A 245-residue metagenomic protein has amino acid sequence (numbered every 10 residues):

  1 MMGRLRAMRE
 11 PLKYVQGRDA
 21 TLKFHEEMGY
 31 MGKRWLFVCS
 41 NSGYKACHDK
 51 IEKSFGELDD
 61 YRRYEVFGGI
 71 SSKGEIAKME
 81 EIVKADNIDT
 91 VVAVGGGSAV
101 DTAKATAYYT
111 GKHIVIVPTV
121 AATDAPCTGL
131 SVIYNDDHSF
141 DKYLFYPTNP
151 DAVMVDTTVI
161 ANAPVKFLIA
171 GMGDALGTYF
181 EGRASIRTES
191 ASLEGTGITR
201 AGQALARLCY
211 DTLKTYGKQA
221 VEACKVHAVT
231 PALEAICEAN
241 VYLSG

Functional and structural regions predicted by a protein language model:
M1-T90: ATP/NTP phosphate-donor binding region
L12, Y108-L205: A glycine/threonine-rich phosphate-anchoring loop and its flanking beta-alpha core in nucleotide/phosphate-binding
M31, D86, I160-A161, A175-I186 (+2 more regions): Change "in soluble alpha/beta enzymes" to "in soluble alpha/beta proteins
G43, I70-S71, S98, A121 (+1 more regions): Glycine-/small-residue-rich active-site loops that bind phosphorylated ligands and cofactors
C47-D49, T102-K104, P126-C127, P164: Short glycine-/acidic-enriched loop or helix-start segments at secondary-structure transitions that form or flank
V83-T106, T110-T119: A short, small-residue-rich loop immediately preceding and capping a beta-strand
L193-G245: Active-site segments that bind and position negatively charged phosphate/pyrophosphate groups
